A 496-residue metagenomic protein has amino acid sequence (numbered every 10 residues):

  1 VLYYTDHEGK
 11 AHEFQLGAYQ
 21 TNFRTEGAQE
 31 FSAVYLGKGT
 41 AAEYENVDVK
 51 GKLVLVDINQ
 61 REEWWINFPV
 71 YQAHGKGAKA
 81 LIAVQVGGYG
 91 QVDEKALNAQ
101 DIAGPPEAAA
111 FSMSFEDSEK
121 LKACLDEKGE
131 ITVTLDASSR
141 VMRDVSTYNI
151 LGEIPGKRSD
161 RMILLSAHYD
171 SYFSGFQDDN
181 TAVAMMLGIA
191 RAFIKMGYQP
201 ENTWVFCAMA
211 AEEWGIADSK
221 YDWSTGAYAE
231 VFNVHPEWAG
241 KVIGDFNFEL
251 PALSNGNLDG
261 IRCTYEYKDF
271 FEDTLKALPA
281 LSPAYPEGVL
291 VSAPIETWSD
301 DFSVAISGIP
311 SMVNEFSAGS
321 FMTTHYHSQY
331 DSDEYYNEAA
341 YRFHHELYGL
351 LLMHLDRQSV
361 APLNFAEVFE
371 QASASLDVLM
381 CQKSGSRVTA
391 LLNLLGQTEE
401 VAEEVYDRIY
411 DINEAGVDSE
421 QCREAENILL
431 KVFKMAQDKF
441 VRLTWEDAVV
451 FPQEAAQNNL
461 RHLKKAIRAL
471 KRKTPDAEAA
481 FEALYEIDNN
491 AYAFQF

Functional and structural regions predicted by a protein language model:
V1-K10, A83, G90-N98: Protein/peptide-recognition domains central to ubiquitin and immune signaling
V1-K50: Noncatalytic luminal/extracellular "stalk/propeptide" segments of secretory-pathway proteins
K38-D93, S159: A conserved hydrophobic secondary-structure block that centers on an alpha-helix together with its immediately flanking
R61-E62, I66, Q72, S146-N149 (+1 more regions): Acidic/histidine-rich catalytic neighborhood of metal-dependent amide-processing enzymes
S114, S146-D170, G175: Acidic/His- and Gly-rich active-site-bordering loop/insert found across diverse amide/peptide-bond hydrolases
V242, L250-E370, D438: Active-site-adjacent substrate-binding region of metalloamidase/peptidase-like peptide-processing proteins
E334-D418: Charged, amphipathic alpha-helical linkers/stalks
C422-F496: C-terminal amphipathic alpha-helical interaction region
